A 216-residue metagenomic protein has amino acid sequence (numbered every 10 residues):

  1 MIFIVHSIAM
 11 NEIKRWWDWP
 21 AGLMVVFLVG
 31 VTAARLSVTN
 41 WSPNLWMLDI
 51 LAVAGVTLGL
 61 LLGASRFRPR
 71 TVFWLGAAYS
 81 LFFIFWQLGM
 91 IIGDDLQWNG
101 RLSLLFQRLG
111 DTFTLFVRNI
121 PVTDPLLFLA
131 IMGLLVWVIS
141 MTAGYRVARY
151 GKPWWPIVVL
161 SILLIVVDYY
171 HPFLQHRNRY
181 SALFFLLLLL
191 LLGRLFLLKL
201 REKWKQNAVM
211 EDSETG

Functional and structural regions predicted by a protein language model:
I2-G216: Helix-boundary/low-complexity linker signature
